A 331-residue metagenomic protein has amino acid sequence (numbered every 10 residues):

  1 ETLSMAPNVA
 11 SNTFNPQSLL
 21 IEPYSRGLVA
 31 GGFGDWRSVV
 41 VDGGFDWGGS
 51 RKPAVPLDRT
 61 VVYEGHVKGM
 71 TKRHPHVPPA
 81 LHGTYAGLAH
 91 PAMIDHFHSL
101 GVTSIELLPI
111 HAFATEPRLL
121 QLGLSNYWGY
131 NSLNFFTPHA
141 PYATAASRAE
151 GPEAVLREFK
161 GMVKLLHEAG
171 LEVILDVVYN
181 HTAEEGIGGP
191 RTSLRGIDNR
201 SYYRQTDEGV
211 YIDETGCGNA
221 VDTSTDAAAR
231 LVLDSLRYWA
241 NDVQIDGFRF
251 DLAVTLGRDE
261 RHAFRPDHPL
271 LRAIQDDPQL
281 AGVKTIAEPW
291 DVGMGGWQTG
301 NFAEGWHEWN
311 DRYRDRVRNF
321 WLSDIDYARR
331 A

Functional and structural regions predicted by a protein language model:
E1-E64, T71-G83: The feature marks proteins involved in alpha-glucan
E1-I21, I105-L107, N180, D291-D315 (+1 more regions): Internal hydrophobic scaffold segments of catalytic domains
P23-Y24, G43-G44, H66-K68, I110 (+2 more regions): Structured loops at beta-to-helix junctions and adjacent beta-edge loops in soluble globular domains
V39-G49, L88-P91, L231-S235, A331: A Trp-anchored, charged/polar loop motif used as the substrate-binding/catalytic surface of acyl/ester-handling
D58-T60, G170, G282: Conserved catalytic motifs of the protein kinase core domain
K68-P91, D95-Q244, R249-D276, G296: Substrate-binding/active-site clefts of carbohydrate-active enzymes
Q244, G257-R261, R265-A331: Conserved alpha/beta catalytic core and glycan-binding cleft of carbohydrate-active enzymes
